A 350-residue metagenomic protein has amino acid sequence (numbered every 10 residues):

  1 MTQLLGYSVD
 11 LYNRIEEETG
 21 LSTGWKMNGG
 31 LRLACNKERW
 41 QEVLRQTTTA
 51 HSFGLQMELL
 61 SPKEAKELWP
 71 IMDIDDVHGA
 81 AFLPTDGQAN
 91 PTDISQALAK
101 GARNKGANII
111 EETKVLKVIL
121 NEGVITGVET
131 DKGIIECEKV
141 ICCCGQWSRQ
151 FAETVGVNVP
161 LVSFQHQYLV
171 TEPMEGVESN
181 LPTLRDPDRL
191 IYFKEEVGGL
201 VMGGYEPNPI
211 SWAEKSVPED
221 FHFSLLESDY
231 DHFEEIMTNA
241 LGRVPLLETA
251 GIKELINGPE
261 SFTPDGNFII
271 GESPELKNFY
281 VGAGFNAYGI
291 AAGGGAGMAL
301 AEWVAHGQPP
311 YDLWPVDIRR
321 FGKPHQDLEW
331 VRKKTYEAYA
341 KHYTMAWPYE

Functional and structural regions predicted by a protein language model:
M1-L68, L190-F193, V197-G199: Dinucleotide-binding Rossmann-like beta1-alpha1 core, especially the glycine-rich loop that anchors the ADP
Q3-G6, L33-E42, A81-R103, I110 (+4 more regions): Short beta-strand to alpha-helix junction loop
Q3-R14, R45, A97, Q150 (+2 more regions): A non-catalytic, amphipathic alpha-helix used as a structural packing/dimerization or gating element in enzyme scaffolds
K26-G30, F164-Q165, L255: Short Gly/Ser/Thr- and Asp/Glu-enriched loop/turn motifs at secondary-structure junctions
E38-Q41, W69-V77, I119-T126, S261-G266 (+1 more regions): A short, glycine/Asx- and small/polar-enriched loop/turn that sits immediately N-terminal to a beta-strand
T48, A81-K139: Helical element adjacent to the flavin cofactor pocket in flavoenzyme catalytic cores
V118-S228, E235-L247, K323-E350: Flavin-dependent oxidoreductases
D188, E227-Y349: C-terminal catalytic lobe of FAD-dependent flavoproteins
